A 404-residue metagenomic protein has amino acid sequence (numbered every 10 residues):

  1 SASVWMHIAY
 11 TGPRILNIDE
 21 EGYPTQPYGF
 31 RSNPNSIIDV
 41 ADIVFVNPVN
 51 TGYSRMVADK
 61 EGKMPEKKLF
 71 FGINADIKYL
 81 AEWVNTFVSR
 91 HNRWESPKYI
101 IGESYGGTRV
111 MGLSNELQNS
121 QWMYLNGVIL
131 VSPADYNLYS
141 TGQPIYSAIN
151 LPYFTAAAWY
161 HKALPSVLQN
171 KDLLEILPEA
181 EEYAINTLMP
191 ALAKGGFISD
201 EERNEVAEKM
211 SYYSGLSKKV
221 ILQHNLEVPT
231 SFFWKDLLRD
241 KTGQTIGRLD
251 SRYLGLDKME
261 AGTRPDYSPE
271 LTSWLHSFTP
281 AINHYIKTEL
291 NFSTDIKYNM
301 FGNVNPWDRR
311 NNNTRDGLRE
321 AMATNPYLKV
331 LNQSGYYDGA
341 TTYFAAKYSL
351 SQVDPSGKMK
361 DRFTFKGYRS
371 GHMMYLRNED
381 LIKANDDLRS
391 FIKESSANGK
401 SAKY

Functional and structural regions predicted by a protein language model:
S1-L69, S351: N-terminal cap/lid subdomain of alpha/beta-hydrolase-fold enzymes
G12-D19, S114, Q118-S211: A catalytic-pocket lid/entrance helix-loop region that shapes and gates access to the active site across common
I38, P48, K68-S89: Alpha/beta-hydrolase active-site loop
R93-Y105: Alpha/beta-hydrolase fold nucleophile elbow
G102-N115: Glycine-rich nucleophile elbow surrounding the catalytic serine of serine-hydrolase chemistry
K194-T341: Alpha/beta-hydrolase fold catalytic core
L328, T342-Q352: Short alpha-helix in the alpha/beta-hydrolase fold that links the catalytic acid
R369-L381: Catalytic histidine-centered segment of alpha/beta-hydrolase-like enzymes
